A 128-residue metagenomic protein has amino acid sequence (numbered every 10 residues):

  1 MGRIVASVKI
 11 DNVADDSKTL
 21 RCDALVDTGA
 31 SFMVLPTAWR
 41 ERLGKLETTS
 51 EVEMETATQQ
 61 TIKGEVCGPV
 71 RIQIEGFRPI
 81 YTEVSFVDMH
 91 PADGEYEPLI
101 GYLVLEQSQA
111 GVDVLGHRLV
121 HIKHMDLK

Functional and structural regions predicted by a protein language model:
M1-K128: Pepsin/retropepsin-fold aspartyl endopeptidases
